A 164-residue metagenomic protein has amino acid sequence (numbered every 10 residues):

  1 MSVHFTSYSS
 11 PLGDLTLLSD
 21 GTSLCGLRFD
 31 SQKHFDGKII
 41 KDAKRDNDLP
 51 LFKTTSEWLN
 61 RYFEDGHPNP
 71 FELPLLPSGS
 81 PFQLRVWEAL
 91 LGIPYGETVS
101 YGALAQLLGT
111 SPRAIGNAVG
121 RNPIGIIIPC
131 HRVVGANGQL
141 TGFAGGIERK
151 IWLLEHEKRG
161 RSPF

Functional and structural regions predicted by a protein language model:
M1-T110, H156, G160-F164: Basic nucleic-acid-binding alpha-helical/helix-turn surface characteristic of O6-alkylguanine DNA
G120: Residue-level detection of the helix-turn-helix DNA-binding "recognition helix"
P123-I127: Major-groove DNA-recognition helix of helix-turn-helix-type DNA-binding domains
C130: Short cysteine clusters
N137-F164: …primarily DNA-binding HTH/wHTH and HhH modules…
